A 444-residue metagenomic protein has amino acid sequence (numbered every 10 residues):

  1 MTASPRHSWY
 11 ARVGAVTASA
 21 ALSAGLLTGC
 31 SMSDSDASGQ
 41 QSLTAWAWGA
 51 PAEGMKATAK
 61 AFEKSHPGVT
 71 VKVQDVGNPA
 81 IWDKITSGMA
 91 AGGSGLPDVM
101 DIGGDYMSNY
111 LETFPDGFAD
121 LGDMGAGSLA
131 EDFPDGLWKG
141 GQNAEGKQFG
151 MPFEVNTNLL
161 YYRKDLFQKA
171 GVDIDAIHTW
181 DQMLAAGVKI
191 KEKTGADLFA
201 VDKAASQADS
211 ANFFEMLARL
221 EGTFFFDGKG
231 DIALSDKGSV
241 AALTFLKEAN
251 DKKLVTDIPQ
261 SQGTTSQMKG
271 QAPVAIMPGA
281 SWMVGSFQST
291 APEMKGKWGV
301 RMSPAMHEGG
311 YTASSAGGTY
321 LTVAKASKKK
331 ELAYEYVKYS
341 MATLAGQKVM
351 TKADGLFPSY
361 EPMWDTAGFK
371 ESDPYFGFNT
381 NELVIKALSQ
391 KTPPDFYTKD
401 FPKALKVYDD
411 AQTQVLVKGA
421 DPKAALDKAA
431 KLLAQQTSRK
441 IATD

Functional and structural regions predicted by a protein language model:
M1-T44, K64, A424-D427, A434-D444: Short, low-complexity disordered leader/linker segments with a strong preference for bacterial N-terminal type II
G39-A50, V69-Q74, D98-V99, F149 (+1 more regions): Short, well-ordered beta-strand elements
A61-F133, K169-A170, S266-M268, A272-M277 (+1 more regions): Extracytoplasmic "Venus flytrap"/periplasmic binding protein-like
G103-T157, S210, G299-R301, A387: Hinge/lid segment of periplasmic solute-binding proteins
S108-Y110, M283-M294, H307-D410, I441-D444: C-terminal lobe and pocket-closing loops of periplasmic/extracytoplasmic Venus-flytrap solute-binding proteins
G122-P134, A176, L198-S206, E221-A241 (+4 more regions): Short, solvent-exposed loop/beta-turn-alpha elements that line the ligand-binding surface or hinge of extracytoplasmic
F149-F153, N158, D181-I232, V274-I276: Extracytoplasmic/periplasmic solute-binding protein
A186-V188, K229-I258, S303: Glycine-centered hinge/linker elements that transmit conformational signals in sensory and ligand-binding systems
